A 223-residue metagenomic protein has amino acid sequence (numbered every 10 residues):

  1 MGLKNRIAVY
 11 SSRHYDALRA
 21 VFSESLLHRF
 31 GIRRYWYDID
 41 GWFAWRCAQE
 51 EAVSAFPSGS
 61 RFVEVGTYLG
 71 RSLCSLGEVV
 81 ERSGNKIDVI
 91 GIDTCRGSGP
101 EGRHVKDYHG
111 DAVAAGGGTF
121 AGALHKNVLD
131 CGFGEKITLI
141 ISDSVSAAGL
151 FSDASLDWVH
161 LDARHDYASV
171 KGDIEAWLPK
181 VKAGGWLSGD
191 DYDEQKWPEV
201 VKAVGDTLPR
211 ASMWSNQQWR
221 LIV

Functional and structural regions predicted by a protein language model:
M1-V223: A short alpha-helical cap/connector motif
